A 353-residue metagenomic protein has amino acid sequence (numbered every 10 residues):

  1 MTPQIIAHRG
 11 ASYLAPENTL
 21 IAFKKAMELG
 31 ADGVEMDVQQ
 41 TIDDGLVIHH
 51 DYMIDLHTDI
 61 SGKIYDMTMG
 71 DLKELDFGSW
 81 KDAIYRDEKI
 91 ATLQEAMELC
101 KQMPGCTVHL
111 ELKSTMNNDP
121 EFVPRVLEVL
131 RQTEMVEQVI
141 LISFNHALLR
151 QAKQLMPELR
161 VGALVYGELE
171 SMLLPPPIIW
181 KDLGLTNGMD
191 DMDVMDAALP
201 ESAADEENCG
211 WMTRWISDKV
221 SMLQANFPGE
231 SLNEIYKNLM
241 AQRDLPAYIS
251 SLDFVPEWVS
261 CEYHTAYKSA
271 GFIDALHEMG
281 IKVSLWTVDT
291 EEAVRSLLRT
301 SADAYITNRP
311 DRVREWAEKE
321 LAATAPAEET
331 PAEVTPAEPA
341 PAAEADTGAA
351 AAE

Functional and structural regions predicted by a protein language model:
M1-E353: Phosphate-group recognition and catalysis centered on beta-loop-alpha active-site segments
